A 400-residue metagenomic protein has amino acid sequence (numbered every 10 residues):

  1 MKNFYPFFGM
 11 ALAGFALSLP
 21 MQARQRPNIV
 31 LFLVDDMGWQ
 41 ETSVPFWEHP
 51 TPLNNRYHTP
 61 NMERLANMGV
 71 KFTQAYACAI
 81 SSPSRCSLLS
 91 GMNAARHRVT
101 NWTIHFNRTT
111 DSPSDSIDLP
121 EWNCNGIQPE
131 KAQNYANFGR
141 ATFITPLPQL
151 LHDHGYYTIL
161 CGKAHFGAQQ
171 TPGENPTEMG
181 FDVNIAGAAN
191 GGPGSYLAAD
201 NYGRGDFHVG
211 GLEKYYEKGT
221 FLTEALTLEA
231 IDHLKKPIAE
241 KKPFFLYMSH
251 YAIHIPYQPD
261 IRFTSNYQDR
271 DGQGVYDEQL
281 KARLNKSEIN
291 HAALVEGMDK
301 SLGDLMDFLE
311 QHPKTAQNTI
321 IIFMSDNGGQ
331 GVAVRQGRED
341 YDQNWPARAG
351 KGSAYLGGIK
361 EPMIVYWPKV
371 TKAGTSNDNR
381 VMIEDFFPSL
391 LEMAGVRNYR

Functional and structural regions predicted by a protein language model:
M1-R26: Bacterial Sec-dependent N-terminal signal peptides
R24-V70, A164, V334: Active-site-proximal N-terminal segment of extracellular/periplasmic enzymes that hydrolyze or transfer
Q25-V30, N67-T73, R96, H152-I159 (+4 more regions): Loop/turn elements at helix/coil->beta-strand transitions in domains of secreted/extracellular proteins
P27-Q40, N61-L65, Q74, L88-S90 (+8 more regions): Beta-strand elements within well-structured catalytic alpha/beta cores of enzymes that handle phosphate/sulfate esters
P50-R85, G91-R96, Y157-I159, M179-A188: Short, structured active-site-proximal loop/turn typified by the sulfatase FGly-forming signature C/S-X-P-X-R
P52-T59, T73-I80, F106, T110 (+7 more regions): A short beta-strand-to-alpha-helix junction
I104-Y157, A164-L246, H250-P259, D277-A292: Formylglycine-dependent
T171-G180, I255-R262, N266, D307-V370 (+1 more regions): Histidine-centered active-site microenvironments of extracellular/periplasmic hydrolases and transferases
